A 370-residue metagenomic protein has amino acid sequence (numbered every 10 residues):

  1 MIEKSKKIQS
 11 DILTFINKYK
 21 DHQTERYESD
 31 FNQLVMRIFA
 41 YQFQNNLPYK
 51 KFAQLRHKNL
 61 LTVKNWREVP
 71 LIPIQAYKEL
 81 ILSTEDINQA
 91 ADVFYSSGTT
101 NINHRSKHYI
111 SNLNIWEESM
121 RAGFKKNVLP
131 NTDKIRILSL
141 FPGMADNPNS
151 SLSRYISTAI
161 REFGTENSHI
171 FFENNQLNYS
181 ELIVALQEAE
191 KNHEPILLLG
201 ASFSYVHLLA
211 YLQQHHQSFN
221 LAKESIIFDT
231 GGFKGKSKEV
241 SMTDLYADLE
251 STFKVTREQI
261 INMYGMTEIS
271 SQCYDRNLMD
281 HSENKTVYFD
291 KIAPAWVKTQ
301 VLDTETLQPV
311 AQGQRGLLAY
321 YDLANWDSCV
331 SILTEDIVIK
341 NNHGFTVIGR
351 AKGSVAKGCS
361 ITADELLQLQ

Functional and structural regions predicted by a protein language model:
M1-D21, L55-N59, R121-N127, N147: Domain-scale activation on soluble regions of proteins
M1-I16, S29-Y41, K134-R136, N149 (+1 more regions): Active-site glycine/GP-rich loop and adjacent strand/helix microenvironment that borders small-molecule binding pockets
Y19-H22, P73, Q217: Long, charge-rich alpha-helical interaction segments
H22-D30: Helix-loop segments that flank and shape redox-cofactor active sites
E25, Y41-Y95, N103-Y109, E118-P130: Active-site diphosphate/adenylate-binding microenvironment
Y49, M120, Y155-I156, L245-L249: Generic structural signal for hydrophobic residues
V93-N103, G143, S202, M266-I269: Ser/Thr-glycine-rich phosphate-binding loops at phosphate-binding pockets of nucleotides, nucleotide cofactors
T99-T100, Y109, W116, M120-N175: Internal, well-ordered alpha/beta segment that forms a basic, Gly-enriched binding/recognition surface
